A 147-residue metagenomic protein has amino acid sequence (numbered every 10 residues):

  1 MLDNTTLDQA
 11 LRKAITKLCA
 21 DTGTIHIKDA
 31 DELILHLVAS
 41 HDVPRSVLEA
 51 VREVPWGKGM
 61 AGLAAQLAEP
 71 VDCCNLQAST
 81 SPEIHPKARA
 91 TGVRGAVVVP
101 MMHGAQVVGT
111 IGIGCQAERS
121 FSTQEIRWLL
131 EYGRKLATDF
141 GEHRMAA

Functional and structural regions predicted by a protein language model:
D3-I25, M60, Y132: Amphipathic alpha-helical coiled-coil segments that mediate homodimerization and allosteric signal transmission
K13-I15, T24-L48, R52: GAF sensory/regulatory domain recognition with acknowledged cross-activation on helical regulatory dimers
K28, S46-S79: Regulatory sensory and allosteric helical modules in signal-transduction proteins and certain transcription factors
P44-V47, C74-G95, C115: Signal-transducing coupling segments at domain and membrane junctions
R94-M102: A short, aliphatic-rich beta-strand micro-motif
M101-I111: Short hydrophobic/glycine-rich mini-motifs in sensory/regulatory modules that couple input to downstream signaling
H103, F121-G141: Amphipathic alpha-helical "output/dimerization" segments
T110-R119: Short beta-strand-to-loop transition segments that serve as allosteric relay/switch motifs in sensory/regulatory domains
